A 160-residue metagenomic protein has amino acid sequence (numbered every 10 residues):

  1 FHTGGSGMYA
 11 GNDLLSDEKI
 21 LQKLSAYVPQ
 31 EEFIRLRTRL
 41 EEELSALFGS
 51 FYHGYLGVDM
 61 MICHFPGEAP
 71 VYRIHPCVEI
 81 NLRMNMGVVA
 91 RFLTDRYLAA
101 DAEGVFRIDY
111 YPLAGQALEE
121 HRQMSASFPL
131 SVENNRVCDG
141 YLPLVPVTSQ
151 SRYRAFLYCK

Functional and structural regions predicted by a protein language model:
F1-Q22, R83-N85, F92-E103: Extended active-site and interfacial segments that coordinate phosphate-rich ligands in large catalytic machineries
G5-V71, Y111-D139: A long amphipathic alpha-helix within ATP-dependent nucleotide-binding catalytic cores
H53-Y55, H75, N85-V88: Short, well-structured alpha-helical interface segments that form or flank functional binding sites
V58, H75, A155: A broad, low-specificity signal marking well-ordered, structured residues that form hydrophobic/aromatic
V71, L82-K160: C-terminal active-site "lid" helix and adjoining low-complexity regulatory extension at the edge of ATP-using catalytic
C77-I80: Short hydrophobic beta-strand that contains or immediately precedes a catalytic carboxylate
